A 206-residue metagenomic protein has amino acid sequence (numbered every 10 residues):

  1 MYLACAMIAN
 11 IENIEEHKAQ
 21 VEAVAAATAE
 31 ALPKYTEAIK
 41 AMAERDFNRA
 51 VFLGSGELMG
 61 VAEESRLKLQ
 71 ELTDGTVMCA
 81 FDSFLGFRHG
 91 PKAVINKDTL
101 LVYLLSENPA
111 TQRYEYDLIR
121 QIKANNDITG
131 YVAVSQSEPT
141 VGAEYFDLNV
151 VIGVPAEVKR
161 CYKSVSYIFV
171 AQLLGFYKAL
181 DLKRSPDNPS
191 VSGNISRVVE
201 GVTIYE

Functional and structural regions predicted by a protein language model:
M1-E206: A SIS-like phosphosugar-recognition module
